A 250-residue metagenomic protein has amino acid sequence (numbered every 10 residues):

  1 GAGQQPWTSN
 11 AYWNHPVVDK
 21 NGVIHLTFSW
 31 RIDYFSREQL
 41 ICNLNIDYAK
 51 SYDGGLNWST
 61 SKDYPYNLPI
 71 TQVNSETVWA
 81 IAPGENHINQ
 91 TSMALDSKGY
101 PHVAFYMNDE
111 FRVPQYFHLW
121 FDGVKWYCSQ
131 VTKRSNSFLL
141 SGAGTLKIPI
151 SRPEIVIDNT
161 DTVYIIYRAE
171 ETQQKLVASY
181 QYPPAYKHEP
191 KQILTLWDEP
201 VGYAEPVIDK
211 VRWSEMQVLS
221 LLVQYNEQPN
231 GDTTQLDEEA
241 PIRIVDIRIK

Functional and structural regions predicted by a protein language model:
G1-K250: Extracellular, repeat-based ectodomains that mediate carbohydrate processing or recognition
